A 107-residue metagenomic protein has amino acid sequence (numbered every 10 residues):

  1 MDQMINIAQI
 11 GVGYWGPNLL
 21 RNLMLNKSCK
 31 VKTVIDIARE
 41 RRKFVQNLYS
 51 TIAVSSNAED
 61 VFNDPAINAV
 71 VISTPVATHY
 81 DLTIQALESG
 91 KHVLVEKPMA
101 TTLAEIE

Functional and structural regions predicted by a protein language model:
M1-Y49: N-terminal Rossmann-like dinucleotide-binding module
I52-E107: Beta-loop-alpha module in the N-terminal Rossmann-like domain of NAD(P)-dependent dehydrogenases, especially those
